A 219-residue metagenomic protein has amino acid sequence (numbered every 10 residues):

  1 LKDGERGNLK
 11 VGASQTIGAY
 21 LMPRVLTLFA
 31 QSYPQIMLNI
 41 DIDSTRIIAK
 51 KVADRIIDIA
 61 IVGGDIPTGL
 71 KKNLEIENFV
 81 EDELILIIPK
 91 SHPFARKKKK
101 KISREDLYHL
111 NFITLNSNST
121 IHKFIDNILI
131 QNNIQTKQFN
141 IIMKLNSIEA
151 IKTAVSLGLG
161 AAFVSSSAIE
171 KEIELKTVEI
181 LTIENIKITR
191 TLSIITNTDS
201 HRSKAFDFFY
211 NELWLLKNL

Functional and structural regions predicted by a protein language model:
K2-L9, D106-L110: Immediate post-signal peptide segment of exported/extracytoplasmic ligand-binding proteins
R6-G69: Central regulatory/effector-binding core of bacterial HTH transcription factors
N8-G12, A60, I87, I113 (+2 more regions): Short, well-ordered beta-strand segments
S44-I57, G63, I121-V178: Hydrophobic hinge/microswitch elements
N73-I113: Flexible hinge/capping segments at coil-to-helix
L74-I85, E174-I188: Short beta-strand->loop
F94-K98, R104, L110-N133, R202-K204 (+1 more regions): Secondary-structure junction motif
E179-L219: A late-sequence structural motif
